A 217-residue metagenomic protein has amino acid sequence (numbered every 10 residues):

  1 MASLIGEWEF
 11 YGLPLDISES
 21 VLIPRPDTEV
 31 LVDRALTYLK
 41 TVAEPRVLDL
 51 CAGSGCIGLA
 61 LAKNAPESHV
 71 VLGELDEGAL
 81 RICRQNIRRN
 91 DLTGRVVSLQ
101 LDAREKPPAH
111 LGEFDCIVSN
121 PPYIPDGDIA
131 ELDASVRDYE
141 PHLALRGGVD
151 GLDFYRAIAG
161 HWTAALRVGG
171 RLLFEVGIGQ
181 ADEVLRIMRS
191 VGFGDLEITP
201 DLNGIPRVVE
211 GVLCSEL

Functional and structural regions predicted by a protein language model:
M1-Y38: Conserved AdoMet
I5, L99-L101, V176, P200: Short loop/edge segments at beta-strand edges and connector loops that shape dinucleotide/nucleotide cofactor-binding
P14, H69, R95-V97, G194-E197: Conserved beta-strand segments of alpha/beta enzyme cores
T28, I57, C83, N120 (+4 more regions): Residue-level signal for inorganic ion chemistry
V30-E131: Conserved SAM/SAH cofactor-binding pocket of Class I
A35, L61, V136, I158-W162: Class I S-adenosylmethionine-dependent transferase superfamily signal
Y123-D153: Mobile active-site "lid"/loop adjacent to the S-adenosyl-L-methionine
V149-V212: Conserved Class I SAM-dependent methyltransferase catalytic core
